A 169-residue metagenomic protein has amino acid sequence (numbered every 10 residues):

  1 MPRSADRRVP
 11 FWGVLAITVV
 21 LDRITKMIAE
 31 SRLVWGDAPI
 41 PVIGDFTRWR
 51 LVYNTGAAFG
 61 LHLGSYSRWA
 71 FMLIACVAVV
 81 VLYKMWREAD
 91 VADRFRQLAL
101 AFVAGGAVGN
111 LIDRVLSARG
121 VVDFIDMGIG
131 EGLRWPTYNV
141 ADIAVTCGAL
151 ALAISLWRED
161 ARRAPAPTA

Functional and structural regions predicted by a protein language model:
M1-A169: Alpha-helical transmembrane bundles and membrane-interface segments of multipass inner-membrane proteins
